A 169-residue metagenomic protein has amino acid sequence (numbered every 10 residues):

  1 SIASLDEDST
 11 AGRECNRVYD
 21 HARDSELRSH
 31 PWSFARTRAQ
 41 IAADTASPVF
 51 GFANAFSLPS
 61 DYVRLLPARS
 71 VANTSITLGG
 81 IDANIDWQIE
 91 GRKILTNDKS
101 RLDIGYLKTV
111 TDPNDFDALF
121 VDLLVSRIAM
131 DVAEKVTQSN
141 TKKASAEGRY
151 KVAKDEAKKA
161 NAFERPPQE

Functional and structural regions predicted by a protein language model:
S1-C15: Long, hydrophobic N-terminal alpha-helical segment
A3, F34, N140-T141: Short linear functional motifs in flexible/disordered or boundary regions
R13-G91, F116-V132, V136: Divalent metal-cofactor coordination and adjacent catalytic microenvironments
S75-E169: Internal mixed-charge
